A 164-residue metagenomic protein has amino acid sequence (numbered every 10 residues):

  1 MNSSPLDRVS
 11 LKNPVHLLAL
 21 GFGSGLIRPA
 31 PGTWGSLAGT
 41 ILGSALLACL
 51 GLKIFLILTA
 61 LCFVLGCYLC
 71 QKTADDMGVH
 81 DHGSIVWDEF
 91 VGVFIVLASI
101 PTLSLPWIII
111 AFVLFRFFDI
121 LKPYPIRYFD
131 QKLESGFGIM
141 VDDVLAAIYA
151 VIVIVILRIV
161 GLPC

Functional and structural regions predicted by a protein language model:
M1-S4, T102, I109-A111: Active-site-proximal helix-loop elements at catalytic-domain edges
N2-S36, Y68-V96, F117-I148: Interhelical loop and helix-boundary elements at the membrane-water interface of polytopic inner-membrane proteins
L18, T33-A38, K53-A60, V86 (+3 more regions): Hydrophobic alpha-helical transmembrane segments
A38-G51, I95-I100, I154: Interfacial segments of multi-pass membrane proteins
S44, T59-Y68, L97, A111-I120 (+1 more regions): Alpha-helical transmembrane segments of multi-pass membrane proteins
L46-A60, G78, I126-G138, L162: Membrane interface segments of multi-pass transport proteins and intramembrane proteases
I156-C164: Juxtamembrane boundary at the C-terminal end of a transmembrane helix
